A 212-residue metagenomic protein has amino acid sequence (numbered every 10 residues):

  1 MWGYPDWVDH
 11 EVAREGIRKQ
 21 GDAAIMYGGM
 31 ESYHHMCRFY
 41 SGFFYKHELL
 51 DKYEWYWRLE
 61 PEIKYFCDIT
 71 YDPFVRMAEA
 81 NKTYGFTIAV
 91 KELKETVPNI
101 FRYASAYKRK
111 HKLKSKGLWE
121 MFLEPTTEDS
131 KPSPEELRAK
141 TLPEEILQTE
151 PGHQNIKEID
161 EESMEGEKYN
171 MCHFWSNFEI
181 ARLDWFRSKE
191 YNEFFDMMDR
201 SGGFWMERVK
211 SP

Functional and structural regions predicted by a protein language model:
M1-K52: Active-site-proximal specificity loops/subdomain of glycosyltransferases
A24-I25, M30-S32, C37-R38, R58 (+3 more regions): Mixed-charge, polar/low-complexity N-terminal
F39-F44, L59-E60, D72-P73: Short, hydrophobic/aromatic alpha-helical segments in well-folded domains
D51-F66: Short beta-strand-to-loop acidic/aromatic patch adjacent to the donor-nucleotide binding site
I63-P212: Catalytic core and acceptor-binding pocket of nucleotide-sugar-dependent glycosyltransferases
